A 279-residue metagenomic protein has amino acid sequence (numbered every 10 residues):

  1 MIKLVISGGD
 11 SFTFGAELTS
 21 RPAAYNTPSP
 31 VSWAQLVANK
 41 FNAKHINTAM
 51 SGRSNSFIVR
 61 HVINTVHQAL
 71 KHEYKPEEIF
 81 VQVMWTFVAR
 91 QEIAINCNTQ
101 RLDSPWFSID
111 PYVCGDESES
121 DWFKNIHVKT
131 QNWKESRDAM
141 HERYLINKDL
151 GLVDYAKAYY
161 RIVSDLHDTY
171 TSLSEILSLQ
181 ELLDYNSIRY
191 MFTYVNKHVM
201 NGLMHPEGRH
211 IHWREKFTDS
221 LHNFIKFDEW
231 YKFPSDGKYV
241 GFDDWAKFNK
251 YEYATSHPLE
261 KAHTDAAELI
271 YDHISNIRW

Functional and structural regions predicted by a protein language model:
M1-I63, L259, D265: Serine-esterase "nucleophile elbow" of acetyl-processing enzymes
V66-W279: Alpha-helical cap/lid subdomain in secreted, periplasmic, or secretory-pathway luminal O-acyl-processing enzymes
